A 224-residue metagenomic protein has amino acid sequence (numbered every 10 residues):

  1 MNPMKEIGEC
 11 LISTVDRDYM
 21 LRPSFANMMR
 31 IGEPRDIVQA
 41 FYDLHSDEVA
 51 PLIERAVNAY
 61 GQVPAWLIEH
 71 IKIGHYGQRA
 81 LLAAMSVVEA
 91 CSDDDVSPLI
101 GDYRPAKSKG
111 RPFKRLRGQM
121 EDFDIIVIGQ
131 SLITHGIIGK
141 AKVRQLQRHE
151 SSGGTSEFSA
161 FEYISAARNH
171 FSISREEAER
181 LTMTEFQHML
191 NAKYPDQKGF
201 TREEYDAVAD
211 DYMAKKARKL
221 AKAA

Functional and structural regions predicted by a protein language model:
M1-N58, M85-E89, V96-F200: An amphipathic, hydrophobic-aromatic interaction surface with interspersed Lys/Arg that forms lipid/phosphate-bearing
H45, I73-Y76, A80, F200-E204: Non-membrane alpha-helical secondary structure
R55-R79: DNA-contacting interfaces and partner/effector-binding or oligomerization modules in DNA-centric proteins
R202-A224: Long, intrinsically disordered, low-complexity Ser/Thr/Pro-rich regulatory/activation regions of nuclear proteins
